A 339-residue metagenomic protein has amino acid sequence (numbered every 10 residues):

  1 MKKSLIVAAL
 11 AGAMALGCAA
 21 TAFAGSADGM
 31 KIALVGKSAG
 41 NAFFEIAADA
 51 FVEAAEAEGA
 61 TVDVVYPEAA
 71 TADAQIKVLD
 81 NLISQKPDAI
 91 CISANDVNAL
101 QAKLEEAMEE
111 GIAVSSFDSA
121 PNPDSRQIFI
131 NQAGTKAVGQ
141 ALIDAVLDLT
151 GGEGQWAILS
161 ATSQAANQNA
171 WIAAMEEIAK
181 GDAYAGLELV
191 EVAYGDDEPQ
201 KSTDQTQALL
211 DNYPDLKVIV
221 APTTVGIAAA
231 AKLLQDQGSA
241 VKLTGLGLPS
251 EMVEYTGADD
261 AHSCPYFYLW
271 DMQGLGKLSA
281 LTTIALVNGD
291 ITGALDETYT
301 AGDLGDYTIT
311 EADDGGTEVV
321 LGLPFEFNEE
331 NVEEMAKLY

Functional and structural regions predicted by a protein language model:
M1-K31, E56-A57, T61, E105-I112 (+1 more regions): Short, low-complexity disordered leader/linker segments with a strong preference for bacterial N-terminal type II
S26, Q75, I130-W156, A170 (+3 more regions): Hydrophobic alpha-helical segments within soluble ligand-binding/sensing domains
D28, A166-N167, E177-K180, V190 (+1 more regions): Hinge/cleft segment of the Venus flytrap/periplasmic-binding protein
K31-E58, D63-L79, Q85-P87, S93-V97 (+2 more regions): Extracytoplasmic "Venus flytrap"
F43-E58, V138-L142, A166-G186, K201 (+2 more regions): Short, solvent-exposed amphipathic alpha-helices that sit in or adjacent to ligand/effector-binding or catalytic
A57-E68, Q155-I158, A179-P199: Short beta-strand elements in bilobed, periplasmic/extracellular small-molecule ligand-binding domains
I83-S84, D88-E109, M175, G195-Y255: Hydrophobic alpha-helical
N98-A137, D148, Q155, P249-H262: Flexible loop/hinge segments that line or gate small-molecule binding clefts
